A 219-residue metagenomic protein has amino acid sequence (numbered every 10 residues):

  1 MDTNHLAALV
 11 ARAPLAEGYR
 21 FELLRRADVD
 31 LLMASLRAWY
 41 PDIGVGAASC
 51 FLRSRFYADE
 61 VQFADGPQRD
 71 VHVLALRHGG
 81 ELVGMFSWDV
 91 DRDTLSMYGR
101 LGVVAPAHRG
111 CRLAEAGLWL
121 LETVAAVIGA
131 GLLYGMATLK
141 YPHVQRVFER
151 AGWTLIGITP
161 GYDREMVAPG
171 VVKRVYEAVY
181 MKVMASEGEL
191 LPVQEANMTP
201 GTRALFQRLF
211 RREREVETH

Functional and structural regions predicted by a protein language model:
M1-A16: Short acidic N-proximal helix/loop "leader" segments that mark the beginning of a domain or an inter-domain linker
G18-A34: A short beta-loop-alpha structural element at the N-terminal edge of CoA-dependent acyl/N-acetyltransferase catalytic
R26, L36-P106: A conserved beta-strand-loop-helix scaffold within acyl/acetyltransferase catalytic domains
E81, A105-A116, I128, Y141: Conserved glycine-rich acetyl-CoA-binding loop
A125-T138: Conserved GNAT acetyl-CoA-binding A-motif
M136, E149-V171: Conserved catalytic-core motifs of GNAT/GCN5-like acyltransferases
D163-L209: C-terminal "cap" of GNAT-fold acetyltransferases
